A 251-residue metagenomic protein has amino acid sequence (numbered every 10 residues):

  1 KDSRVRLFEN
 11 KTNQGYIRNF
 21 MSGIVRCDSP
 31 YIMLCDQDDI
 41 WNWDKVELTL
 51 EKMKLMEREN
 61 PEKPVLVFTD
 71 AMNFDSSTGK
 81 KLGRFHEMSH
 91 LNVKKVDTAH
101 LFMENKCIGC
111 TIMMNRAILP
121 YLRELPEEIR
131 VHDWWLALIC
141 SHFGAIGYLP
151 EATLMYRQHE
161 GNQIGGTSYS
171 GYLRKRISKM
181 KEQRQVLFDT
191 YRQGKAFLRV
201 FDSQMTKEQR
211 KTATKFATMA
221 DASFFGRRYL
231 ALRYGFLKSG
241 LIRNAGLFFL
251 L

Functional and structural regions predicted by a protein language model:
K1-Y169: Nucleotide-sugar donor-binding/catalytic module of glycosyltransferases that assemble extracellular/cell-envelope
F102, R157-L251: C-terminal subregions of glycosyltransferases and related glycan-biosynthesis enzymes
